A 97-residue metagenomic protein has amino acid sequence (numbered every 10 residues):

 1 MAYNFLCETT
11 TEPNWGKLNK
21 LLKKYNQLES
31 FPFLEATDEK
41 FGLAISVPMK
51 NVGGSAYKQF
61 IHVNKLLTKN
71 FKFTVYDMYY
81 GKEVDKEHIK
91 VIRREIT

Functional and structural regions predicted by a protein language model:
M1-T97: Acidic (Asp/Glu-rich) sequence patches and key acidic residues that form negatively charged surfaces used
